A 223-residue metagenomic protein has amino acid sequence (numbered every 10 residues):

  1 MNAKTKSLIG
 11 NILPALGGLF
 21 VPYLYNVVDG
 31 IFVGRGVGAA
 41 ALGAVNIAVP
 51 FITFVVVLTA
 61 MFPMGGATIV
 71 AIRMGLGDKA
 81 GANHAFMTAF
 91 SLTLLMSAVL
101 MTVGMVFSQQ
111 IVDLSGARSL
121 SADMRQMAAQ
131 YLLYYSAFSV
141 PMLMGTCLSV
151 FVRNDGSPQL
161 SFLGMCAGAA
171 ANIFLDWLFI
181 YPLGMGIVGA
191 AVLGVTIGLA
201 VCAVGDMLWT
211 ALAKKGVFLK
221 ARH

Functional and structural regions predicted by a protein language model:
M1-I12, V70-V140, P182-H223: Short alpha-helical transmembrane segments in multi-pass integral membrane proteins
T5-L24, V28, F51-L58, A137 (+1 more regions): Residue-level signal for short hydrophobic patches within transmembrane helices of multi-pass membrane transporters
L24-V27, G36-A39, R73-L76, N154-D155 (+1 more regions): Helix-loop interface residues and adjacent transmembrane-helix termini in multi-pass membrane transporters, primarily
V33-T53, A122-Q130, I187-V192: Interfacial/gating helices of multi-pass transporter permease domains
L42-T102, M142-S161: Small-residue-rich hydrophobic transmembrane alpha-helices
F54-V57, N172-D176, L199-M207: Hydrophobic transmembrane alpha-helices of multi-pass small-molecule transporters
F151-W177, V192: Alpha-helical transmembrane segments of multi-pass membrane transporters/permeases
